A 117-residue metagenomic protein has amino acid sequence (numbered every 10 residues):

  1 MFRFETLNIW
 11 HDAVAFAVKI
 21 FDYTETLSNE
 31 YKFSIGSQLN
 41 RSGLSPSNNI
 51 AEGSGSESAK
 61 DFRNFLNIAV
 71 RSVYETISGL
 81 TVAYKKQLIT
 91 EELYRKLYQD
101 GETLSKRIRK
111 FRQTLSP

Functional and structural regions predicted by a protein language model:
M1-P117: Amphipathic alpha-helical assembly/interaction segments
